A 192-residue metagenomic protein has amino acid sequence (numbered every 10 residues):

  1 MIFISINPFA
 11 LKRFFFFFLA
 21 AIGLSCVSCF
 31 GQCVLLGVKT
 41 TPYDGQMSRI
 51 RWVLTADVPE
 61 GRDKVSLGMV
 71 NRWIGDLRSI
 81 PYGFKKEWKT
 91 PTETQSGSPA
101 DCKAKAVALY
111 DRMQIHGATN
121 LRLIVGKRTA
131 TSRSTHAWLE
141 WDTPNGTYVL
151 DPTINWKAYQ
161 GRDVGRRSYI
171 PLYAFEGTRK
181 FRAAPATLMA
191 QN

Functional and structural regions predicted by a protein language model:
M1-L11: N-terminal secretory signal peptides that target proteins for export/translocation
F9-L11, V27, G31: Intrinsic disorder/low-complexity segments
K12-R13, K105: Basic side chains
F14-F15, I124: Small/flexible residues
F16-C26: Bacterial N-terminal signal peptides
C29-N192: A structural boundary/capping signal
